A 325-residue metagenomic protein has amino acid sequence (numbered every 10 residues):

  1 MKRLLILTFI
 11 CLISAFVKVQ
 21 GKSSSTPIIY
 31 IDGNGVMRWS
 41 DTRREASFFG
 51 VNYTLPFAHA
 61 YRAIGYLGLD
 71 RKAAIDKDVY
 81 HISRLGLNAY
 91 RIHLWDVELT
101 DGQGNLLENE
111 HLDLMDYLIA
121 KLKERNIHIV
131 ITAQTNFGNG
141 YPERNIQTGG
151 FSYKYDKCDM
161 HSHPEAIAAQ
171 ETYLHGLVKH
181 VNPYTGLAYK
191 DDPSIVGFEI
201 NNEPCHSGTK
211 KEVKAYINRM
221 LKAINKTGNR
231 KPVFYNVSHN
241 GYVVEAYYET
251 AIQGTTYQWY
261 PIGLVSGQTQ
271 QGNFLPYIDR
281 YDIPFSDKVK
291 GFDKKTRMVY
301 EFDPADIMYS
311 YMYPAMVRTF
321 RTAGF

Functional and structural regions predicted by a protein language model:
L4-I13: Sec-dependent N-terminal signal peptides
V17-S23: Boundary at the C-terminal end of the N-terminal hydrophobic targeting segment
T26-A251: Active-site mouth of glycoside hydrolases
A60-A63, S266-G267, M308-Y309: Active-site-adjacent loop/helix micro-motif of nuclease/hydrolase catalytic cores
I75, K214-R219, N273-P284, S310-A315: Well-ordered, non-membrane alpha-helical segments in soluble/globular domains
V233-F234, Y242-D306: Glycoside hydrolase catalytic-domain groove-lining segments
Y309-F325: Substrate-binding cleft of secreted/luminal carbohydrate-active enzymes
